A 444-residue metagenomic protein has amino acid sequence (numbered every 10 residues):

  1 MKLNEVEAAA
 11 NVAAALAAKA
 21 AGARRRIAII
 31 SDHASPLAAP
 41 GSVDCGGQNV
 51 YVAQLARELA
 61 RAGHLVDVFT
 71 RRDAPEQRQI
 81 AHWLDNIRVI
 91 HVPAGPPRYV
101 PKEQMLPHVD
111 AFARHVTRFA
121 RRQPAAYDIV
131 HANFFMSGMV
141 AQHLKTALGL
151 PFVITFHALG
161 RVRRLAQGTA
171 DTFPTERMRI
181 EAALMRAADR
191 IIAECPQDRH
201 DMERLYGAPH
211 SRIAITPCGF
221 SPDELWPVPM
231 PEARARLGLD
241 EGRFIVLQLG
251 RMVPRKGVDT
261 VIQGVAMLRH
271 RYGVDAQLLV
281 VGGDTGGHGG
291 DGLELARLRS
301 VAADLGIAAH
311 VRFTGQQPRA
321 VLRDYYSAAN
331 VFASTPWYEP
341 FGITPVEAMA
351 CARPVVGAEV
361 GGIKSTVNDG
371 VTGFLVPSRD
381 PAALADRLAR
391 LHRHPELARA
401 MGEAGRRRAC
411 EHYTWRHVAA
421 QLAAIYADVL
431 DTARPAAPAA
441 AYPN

Functional and structural regions predicted by a protein language model:
K2-V89, Y442-N444: N-terminal subdomain of nucleotide-sugar transferases
Q197, G219: Carbohydrate-associated surface elements
W226-L239, I245: A short helix/loop element that forms part of the nucleotide-sugar donor recognition site in Leloir-type
D291-Q316: Nucleotide-activated donor-binding/catalytic signature segment of Leloir-type glycosyltransferases, i.e., the conserved
D324-A329: Short alpha-helical donor nucleotide-sugar binding micro-motif in glycosyltransferases
W337: Aromatic "clamp/platform" in nucleotide-sugar-dependent glycosyltransferases that forms part of the donor/acceptor
P354-G357, V367: Short hydrophobic beta-strand element within catalytic cores of glycosyltransferases and related nucleotide-activated
D369-G370, F374-P381, R390-P395: Conserved acidic donor-binding segment of nucleotide-sugar-dependent glycosyltransferases
